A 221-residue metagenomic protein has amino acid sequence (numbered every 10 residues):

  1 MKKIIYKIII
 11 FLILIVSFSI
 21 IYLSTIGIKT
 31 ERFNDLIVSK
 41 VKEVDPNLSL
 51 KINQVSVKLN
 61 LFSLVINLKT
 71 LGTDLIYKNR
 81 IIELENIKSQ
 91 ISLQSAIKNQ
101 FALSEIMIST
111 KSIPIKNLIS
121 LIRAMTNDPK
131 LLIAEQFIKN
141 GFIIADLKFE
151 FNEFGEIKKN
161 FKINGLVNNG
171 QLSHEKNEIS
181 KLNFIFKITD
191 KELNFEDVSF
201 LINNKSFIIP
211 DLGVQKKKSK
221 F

Functional and structural regions predicted by a protein language model:
M1-K7: Positively charged n-region of N-terminal signal peptides that target proteins for export
K7-Y22: Hydrophobic membrane-insertion alpha-helices, especially the h-region of bacterial N-terminal signal peptides
S19-S120, I133-E156, L193, F207-I209 (+1 more regions): Terminal hydrophobic membrane-targeting helix
N67-T70, I122-L131, K162-N168, I188-E192: Flexible, solvent-exposed coil segments and beta strand-coil junctions, predominantly the extracellular/periplasmic
K69-L75, Q171, D197-L201: Short beta-strand segments that buttress and anchor functional surface loops
R80, N183-K218: Strand-loop-strand
